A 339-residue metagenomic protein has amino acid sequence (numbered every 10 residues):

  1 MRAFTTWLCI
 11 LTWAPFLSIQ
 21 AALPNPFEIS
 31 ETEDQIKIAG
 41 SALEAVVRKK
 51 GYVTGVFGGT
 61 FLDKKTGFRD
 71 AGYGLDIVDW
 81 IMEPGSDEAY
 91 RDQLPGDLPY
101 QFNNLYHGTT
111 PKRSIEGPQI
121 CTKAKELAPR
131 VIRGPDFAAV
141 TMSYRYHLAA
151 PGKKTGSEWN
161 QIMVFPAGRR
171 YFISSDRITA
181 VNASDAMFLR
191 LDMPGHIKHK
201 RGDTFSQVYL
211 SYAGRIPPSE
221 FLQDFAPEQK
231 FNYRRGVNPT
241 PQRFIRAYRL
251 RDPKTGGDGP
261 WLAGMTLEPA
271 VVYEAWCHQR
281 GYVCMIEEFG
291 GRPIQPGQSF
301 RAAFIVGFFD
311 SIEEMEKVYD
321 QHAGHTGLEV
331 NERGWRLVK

Functional and structural regions predicted by a protein language model:
M1-A3: N-terminal secretory signal peptides that target proteins for export/translocation
T6-S18: Bacterial N-terminal signal peptides
P24, D34, A183-G257: Polysaccharide-binding surfaces and accessory modules of carbohydrate-active proteins
F27-A39, Q229-K339: Beta-strand-rich recognition/accessory modules
S30, K49, P129-R201: Acidic, contiguous internal or C-terminal segments within carbohydrate-active enzymes that form a structured patch used
E33-H147: Acidic-aromatic substrate-binding/catalytic surfaces of carbohydrate-active enzymes
A42-K49, S157-F165, G259-T266: Broad, structure-driven detector of short, well-ordered beta-strand segments within folded domains
A89, I115-G117, A124-G134, H147 (+5 more regions): Catalytic cores of extracellular degradative/oxidative enzymes
